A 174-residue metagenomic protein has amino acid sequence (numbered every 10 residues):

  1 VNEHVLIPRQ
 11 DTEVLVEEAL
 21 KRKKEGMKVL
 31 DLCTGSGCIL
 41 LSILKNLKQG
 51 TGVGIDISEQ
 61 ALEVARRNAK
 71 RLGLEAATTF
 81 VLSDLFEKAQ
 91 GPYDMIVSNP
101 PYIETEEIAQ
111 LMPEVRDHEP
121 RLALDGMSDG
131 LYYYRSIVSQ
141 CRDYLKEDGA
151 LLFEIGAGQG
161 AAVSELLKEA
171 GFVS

Functional and structural regions predicted by a protein language model:
H4-E17, Y132-Y133: Conserved SAM-binding loop and adjacent beta-strand
V14-Q110, G158: Conserved SAM/SAH cofactor-binding pocket of Class I
A19, I43, V115, I137 (+1 more regions): Class I S-adenosylmethionine-dependent transferase superfamily signal
K23, L47, G73, E119 (+2 more regions): A structural signal for short coil/turn segments at secondary-structure junctions
Y102-Y132: Mobile active-site "lid"/loop adjacent to the S-adenosyl-L-methionine
S128-S174: Conserved Class I SAM-dependent methyltransferase catalytic core
